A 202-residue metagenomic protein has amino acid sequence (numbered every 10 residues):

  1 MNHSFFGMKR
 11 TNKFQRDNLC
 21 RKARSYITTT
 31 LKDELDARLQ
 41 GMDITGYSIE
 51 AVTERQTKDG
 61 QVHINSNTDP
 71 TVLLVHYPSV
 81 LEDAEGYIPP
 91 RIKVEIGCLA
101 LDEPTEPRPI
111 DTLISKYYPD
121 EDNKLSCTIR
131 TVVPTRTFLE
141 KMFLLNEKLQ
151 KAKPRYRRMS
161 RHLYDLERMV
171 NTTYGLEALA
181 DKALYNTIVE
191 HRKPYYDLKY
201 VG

Functional and structural regions predicted by a protein language model:
N2-G202: Compositionally biased terminal segments of proteins
